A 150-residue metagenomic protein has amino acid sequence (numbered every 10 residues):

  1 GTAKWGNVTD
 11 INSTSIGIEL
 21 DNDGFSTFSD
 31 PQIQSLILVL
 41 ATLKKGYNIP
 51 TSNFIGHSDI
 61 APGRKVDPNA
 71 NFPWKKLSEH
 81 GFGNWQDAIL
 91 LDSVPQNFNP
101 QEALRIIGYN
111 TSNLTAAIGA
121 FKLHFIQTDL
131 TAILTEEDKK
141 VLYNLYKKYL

Functional and structural regions predicted by a protein language model:
G1-G6: Short acidic (Asp/Glu) patches
N7-G17: Short coil-to-beta-strand
T9, L20, D59: Short, flexible micro-motifs
G17-E19, I55: Soluble periplasmic/extracytoplasmic beta-strand elements of cell-envelope proteins
D21-T27: A generic structural motif
S29-L150: Basic/polar, cationic surfaces and motifs that engage anionic cell-wall and phosphate/carboxylate ligands
